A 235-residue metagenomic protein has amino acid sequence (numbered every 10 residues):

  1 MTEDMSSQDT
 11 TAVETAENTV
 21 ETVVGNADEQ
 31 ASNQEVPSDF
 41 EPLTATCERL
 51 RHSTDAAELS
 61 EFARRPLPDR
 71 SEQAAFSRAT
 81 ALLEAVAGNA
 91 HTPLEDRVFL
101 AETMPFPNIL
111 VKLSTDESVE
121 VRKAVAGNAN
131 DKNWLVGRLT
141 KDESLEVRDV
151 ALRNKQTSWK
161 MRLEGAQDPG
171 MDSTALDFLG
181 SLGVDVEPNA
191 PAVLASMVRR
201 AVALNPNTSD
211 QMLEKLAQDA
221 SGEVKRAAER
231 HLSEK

Functional and structural regions predicted by a protein language model:
T2-K235: Alpha-helical scaffold segments
